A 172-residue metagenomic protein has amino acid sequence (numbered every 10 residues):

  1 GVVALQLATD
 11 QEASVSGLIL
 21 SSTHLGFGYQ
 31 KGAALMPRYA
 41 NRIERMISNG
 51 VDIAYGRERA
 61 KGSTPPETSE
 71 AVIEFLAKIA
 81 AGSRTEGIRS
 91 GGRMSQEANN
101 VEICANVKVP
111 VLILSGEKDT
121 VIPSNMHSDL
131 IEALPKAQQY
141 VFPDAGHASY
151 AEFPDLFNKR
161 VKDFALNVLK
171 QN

Functional and structural regions predicted by a protein language model:
G1: Catalytic nucleophile loop
L5-D10, S14-I47: Flexible "cap/lid" loop of the alpha/beta hydrolase fold
I19, L112-L114, Y140: Conserved hydrophobic packing residues within short motifs/helices of P-loop NTPase cores of ABC-family ATPases
Y29-L35, S48-A105: Conserved alpha/beta-hydrolase catalytic His-Asp/Glu region
S83, I122-N125, E152: Residue-level signal for the nucleotide or nucleotide-sugar donor/cofactor binding architecture
N100, V109, P123-E132: Short alpha-helix in the alpha/beta-hydrolase fold that links the catalytic acid
V107, I113-S115, D119: Short beta-strand/loop motif that positions the catalytic acidic residue of the alpha/beta-hydrolase fold
A137-N172: Catalytic active-site module of serine/aspartate enzymes centered on a nucleophile-bearing elbow/loop
